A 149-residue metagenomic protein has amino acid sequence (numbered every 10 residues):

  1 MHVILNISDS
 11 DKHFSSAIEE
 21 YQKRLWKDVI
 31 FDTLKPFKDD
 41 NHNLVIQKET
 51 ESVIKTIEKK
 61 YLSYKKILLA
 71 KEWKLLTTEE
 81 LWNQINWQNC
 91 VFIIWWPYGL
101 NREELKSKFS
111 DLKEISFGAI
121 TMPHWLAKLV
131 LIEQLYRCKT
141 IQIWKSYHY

Functional and structural regions predicted by a protein language model:
M1-W26: N-terminal beta1-alpha1 ligand-phosphate binding loop
L5, T33, L68, S116-F117: Structural signal for conserved beta-strand scaffold positions within catalytic alpha/beta enzyme cores
Y21, N83-N86, K108: Catalytic-core regions built around general acid/base machinery
W26-V91, G99: S-adenosyl-L-methionine/SAH cofactor-binding core of RNA-modifying enzymes
I67, W95, L131: Conserved RecA-like P-loop NTPase ATPase core
Q88-E104, H124-L126: Ser/Thr/Gly-rich flexible loops in soluble cytosolic domains mediating phosphotransfer, phosphorylation
E104-Y149: Structured adenosyl-cofactor binding patch, chiefly the S-adenosyl-L-methionine
